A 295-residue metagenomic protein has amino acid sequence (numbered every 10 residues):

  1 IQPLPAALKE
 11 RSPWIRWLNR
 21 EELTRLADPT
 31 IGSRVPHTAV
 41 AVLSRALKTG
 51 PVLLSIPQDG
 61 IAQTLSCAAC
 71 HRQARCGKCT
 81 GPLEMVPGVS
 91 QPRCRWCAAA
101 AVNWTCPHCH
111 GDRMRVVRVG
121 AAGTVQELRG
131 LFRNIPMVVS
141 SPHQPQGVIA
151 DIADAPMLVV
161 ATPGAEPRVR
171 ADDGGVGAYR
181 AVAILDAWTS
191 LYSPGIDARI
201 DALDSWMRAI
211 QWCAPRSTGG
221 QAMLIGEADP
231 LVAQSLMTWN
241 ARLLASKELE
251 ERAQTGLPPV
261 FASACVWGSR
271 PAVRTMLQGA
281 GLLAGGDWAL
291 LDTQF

Functional and structural regions predicted by a protein language model:
I1-R274: Inter-lobe coupling/hinge segments of SF2-like helicase ATPases
W239-R242, P271-T293: Short amphipathic alpha-helix segments
